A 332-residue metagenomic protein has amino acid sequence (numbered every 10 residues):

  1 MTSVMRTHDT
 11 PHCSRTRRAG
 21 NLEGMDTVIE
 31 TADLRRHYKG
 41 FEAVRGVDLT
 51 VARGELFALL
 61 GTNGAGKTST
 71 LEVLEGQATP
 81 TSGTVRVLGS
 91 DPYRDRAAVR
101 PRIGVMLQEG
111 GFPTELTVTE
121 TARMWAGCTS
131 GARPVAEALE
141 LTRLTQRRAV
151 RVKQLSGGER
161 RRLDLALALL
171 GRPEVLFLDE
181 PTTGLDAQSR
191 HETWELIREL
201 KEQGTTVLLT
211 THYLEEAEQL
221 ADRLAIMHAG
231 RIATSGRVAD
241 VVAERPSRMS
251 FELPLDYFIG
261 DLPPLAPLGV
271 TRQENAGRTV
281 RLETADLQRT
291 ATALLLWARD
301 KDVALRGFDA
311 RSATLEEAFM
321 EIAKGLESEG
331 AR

Functional and structural regions predicted by a protein language model:
T2-R35, G325-R332: ABC-family P-loop ATPase nucleotide-binding domain
D26-T31, R36-A229, A233-T234: ABC transporter nucleotide-binding domains
T79, R100, V241-E244, E274-N275 (+1 more regions): Short, flexible turn/loop "capping" segments at secondary-structure junctions
G104, A126, S130, A243-P246 (+2 more regions): A generic structural signal for secondary-structure junctions that act as hinges or helix/strand caps at the edges
W194-A285: ABC transporter nucleotide-binding domain
S247-G325, R332: Short, charged/small-residue-rich alpha-helical element at the C-terminal edge of ABC transporter nucleotide-binding
